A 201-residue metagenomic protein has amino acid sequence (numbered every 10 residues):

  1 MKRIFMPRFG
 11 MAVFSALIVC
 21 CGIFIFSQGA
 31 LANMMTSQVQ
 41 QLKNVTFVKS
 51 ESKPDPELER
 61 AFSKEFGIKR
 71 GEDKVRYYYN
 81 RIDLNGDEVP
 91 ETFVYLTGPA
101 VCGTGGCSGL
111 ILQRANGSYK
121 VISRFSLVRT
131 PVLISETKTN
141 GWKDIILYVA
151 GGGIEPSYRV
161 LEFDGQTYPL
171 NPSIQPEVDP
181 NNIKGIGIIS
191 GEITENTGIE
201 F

Functional and structural regions predicted by a protein language model:
K2-R8, V19-K53, I134-F201: Acidic, small-residue rich beta-repeat scaffolds with periodic aromatic anchors
N33-G71, N116-V128, N171-I174: Blade-edge motifs of beta-propeller repeat domains
I68-Y77, F125-L133, I188-I189: Repeat-based blade/solenoid architectures
K69-R70, P99-T104, A150-G152: Short consensus segments that form the blades of beta-propeller domains, in both extracellular/periplasmic
R76-Y77, G105-S108, I154-Y158: Short, surface-exposed coil-to-beta transition loops
R81-N85, S135-E136: Acidic, divalent-cation-chelating loop motifs in proteins
G86-T97, N140-L147: Acidic/hydrophobic-patterned starts of short beta strands in beta-sheet-rich repeat architectures
E88-V94, A100-Y119: Mid-length scaffold segments of soluble, non-membrane domains
